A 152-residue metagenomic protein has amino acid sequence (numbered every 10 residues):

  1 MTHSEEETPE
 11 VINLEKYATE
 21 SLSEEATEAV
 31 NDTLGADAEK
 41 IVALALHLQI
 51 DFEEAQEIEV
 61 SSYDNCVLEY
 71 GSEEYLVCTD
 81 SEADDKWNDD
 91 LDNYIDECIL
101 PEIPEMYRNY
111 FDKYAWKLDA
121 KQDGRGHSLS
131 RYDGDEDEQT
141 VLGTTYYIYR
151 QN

Functional and structural regions predicted by a protein language model:
M1-N152: Acidic interaction surfaces
